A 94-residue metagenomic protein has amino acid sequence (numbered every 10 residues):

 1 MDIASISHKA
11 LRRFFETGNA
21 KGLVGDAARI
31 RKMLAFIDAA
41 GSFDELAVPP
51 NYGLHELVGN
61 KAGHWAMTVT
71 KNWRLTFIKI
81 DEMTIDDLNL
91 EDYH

Functional and structural regions predicted by a protein language model:
M1-M33: Arg/Lys-rich, positively charged N-terminal/basic patches that mediate binding to nucleic acids
A4, P50, M83: Residues that recognize and position ribonucleotide moieties
R31-L34, F43-E45: Short low-complexity stretches enriched in small and charged residues
I37: Conserved phosphate-interacting/catalytic interface
G41-W65: A short, surface-exposed loop/turn module that caps and links secondary-structure elements
V58, W65-H94: Enriched for short, Lys/Arg-rich terminal
